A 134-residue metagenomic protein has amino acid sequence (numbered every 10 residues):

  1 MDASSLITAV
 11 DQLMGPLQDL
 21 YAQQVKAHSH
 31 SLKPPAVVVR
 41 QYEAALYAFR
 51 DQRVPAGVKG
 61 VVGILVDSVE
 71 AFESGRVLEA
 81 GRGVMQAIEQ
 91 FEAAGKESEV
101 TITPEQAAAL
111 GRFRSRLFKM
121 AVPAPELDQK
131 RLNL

Functional and structural regions predicted by a protein language model:
M1-L134: Long, charged/polar, soluble alpha-helical segments
